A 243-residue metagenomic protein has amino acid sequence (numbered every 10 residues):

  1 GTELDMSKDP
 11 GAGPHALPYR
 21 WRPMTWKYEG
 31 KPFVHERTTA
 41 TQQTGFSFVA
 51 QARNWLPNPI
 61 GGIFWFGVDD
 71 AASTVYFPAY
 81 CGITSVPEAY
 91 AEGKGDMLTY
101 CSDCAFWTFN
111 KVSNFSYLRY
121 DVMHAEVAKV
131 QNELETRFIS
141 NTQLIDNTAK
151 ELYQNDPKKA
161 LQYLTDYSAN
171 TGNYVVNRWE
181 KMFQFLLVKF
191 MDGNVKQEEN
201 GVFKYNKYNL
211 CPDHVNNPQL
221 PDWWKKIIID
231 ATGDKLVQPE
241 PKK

Functional and structural regions predicted by a protein language model:
G1-K243: C-terminus-biased signal that marks the final domain/tail of proteins
